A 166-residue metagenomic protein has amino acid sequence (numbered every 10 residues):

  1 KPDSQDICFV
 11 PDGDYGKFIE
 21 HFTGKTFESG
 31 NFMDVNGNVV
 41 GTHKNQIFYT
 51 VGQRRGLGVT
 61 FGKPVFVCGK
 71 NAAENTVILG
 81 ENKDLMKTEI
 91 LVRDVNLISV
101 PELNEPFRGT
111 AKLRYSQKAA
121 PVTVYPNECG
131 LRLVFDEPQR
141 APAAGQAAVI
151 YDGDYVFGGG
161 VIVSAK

Functional and structural regions predicted by a protein language model:
K1-V156, V161-K166: Nucleotide-activated chemistry modules centered on ATP-dependent adenylation/adenylyltransferase
